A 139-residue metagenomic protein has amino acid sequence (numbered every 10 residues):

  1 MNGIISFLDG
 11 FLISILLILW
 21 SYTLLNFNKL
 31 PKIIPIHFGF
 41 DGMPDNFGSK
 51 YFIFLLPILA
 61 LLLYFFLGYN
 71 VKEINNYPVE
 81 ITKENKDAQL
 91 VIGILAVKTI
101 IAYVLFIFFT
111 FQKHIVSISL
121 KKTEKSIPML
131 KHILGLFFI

Functional and structural regions predicted by a protein language model:
M1-I13, G48-P57: Alpha-helical transmembrane segments and their helix-start/interface "positive-inside/aromatic belt" motifs in integral
I4-K29: Short, basic/aromatic recognition patches
I13-Y22, P57-Y69, I133-I139: Hydrophobic core of alpha-helical transmembrane segments in multi-pass integral membrane proteins
S21-P31, Y64-P78, F106-K113: Membrane-water interface of transmembrane alpha-helices
T23-F54: Active-site and channel-lining beta-strand-loop segments that bind or position nucleotide-derived/phosphorylated
M43-L61, I92-K98: Interfacial helix-start motif at the membrane-water boundary
N70-F108: Cysteine/selenocysteine-centered motifs that mediate thiol-based redox chemistry or coordinate metal-sulfur cofactors
F109-I139: Alpha-helical transmembrane segments of multi-pass integral membrane proteins, characterized by long hydrophobic
